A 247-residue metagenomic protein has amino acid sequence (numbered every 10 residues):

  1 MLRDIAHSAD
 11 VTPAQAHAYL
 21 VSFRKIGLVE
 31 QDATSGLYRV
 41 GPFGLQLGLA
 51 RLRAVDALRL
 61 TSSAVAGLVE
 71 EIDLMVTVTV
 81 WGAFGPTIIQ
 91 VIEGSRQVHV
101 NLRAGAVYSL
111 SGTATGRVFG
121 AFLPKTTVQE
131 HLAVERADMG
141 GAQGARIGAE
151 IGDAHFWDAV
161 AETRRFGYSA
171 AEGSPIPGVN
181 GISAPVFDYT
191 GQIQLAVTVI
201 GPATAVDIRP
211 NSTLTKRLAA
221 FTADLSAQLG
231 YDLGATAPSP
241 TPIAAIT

Functional and structural regions predicted by a protein language model:
M1-L58, A223-Y231, T247: N-terminal helix-turn-helix
S8, Y19, L60-E71, T77 (+3 more regions): Amphipathic alpha-helical regulatory segments at dimerization interfaces that relay allosteric signals between sensory
L28, I88, L195-A196: Short glycine-/small-residue motifs
F43-E71, Q97-N101: Conserved segment of winged-helix/HTH DNA-binding domains
V78-A83, V91-I92: Short hydrophobic alpha-helical segments used for membrane anchoring or interfacial signaling
V98-P175, A244: Short, solvent-exposed recognition segments
H155, A159-A161, F166, P177-G178 (+1 more regions): Juxtadomain coupling helices with adjacent low-complexity linkers
I182-Y189: A short, hydrophobic, proline-anchored segment that marks a local hinge/packing element in signaling and regulatory
